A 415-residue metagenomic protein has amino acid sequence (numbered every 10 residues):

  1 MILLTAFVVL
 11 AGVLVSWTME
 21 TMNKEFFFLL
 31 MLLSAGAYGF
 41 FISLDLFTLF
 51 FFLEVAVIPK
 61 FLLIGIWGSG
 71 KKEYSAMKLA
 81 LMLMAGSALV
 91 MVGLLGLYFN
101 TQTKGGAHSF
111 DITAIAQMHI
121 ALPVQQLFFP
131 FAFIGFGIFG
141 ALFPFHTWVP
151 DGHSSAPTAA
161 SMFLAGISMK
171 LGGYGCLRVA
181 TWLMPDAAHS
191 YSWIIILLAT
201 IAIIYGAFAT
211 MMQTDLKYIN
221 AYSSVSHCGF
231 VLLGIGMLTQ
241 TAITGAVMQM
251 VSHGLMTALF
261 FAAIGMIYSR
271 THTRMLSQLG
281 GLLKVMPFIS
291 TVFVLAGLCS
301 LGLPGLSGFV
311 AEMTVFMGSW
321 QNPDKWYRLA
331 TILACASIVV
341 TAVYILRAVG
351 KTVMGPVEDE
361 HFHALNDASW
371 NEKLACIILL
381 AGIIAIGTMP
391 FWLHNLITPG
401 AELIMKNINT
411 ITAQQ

Functional and structural regions predicted by a protein language model:
M1-A37: Hydrophobic alpha-helical transmembrane segments in multi-pass integral membrane proteins
M1-T5, L46-P59, Q125-I138, D186-T200 (+1 more regions): Structural signature of hydrophobic alpha-helical transmembrane segments
L4, P130-G137, L164, I194-L198 (+6 more regions): Hydrophobic alpha-helical transmembrane segments of multi-pass membrane proteins
L10, A35, A85, F163 (+5 more regions): Hydrophobic residues within the alpha-helical transmembrane core of Major Facilitator Superfamily
E25-L32, G36-V124, A209-Y222, S226-L276: Alpha-helical multi-pass transmembrane bundles of energy-transducing inner-membrane proteins
S75-K78, A156-G166, R274-T291, W326-A336 (+1 more regions): Membrane-interface alpha-helices at helix entry/exit sites of multi-pass transporters
S87-H146, D151, C176, A180-I194 (+5 more regions): Juxtamembrane/interfacial segments at transmembrane-helix boundaries in multi-pass membrane proteins
F143, T257-F261, R328-A364: Predominantly late transmembrane helices and immediately cytosolic-facing juxtamembrane segments
